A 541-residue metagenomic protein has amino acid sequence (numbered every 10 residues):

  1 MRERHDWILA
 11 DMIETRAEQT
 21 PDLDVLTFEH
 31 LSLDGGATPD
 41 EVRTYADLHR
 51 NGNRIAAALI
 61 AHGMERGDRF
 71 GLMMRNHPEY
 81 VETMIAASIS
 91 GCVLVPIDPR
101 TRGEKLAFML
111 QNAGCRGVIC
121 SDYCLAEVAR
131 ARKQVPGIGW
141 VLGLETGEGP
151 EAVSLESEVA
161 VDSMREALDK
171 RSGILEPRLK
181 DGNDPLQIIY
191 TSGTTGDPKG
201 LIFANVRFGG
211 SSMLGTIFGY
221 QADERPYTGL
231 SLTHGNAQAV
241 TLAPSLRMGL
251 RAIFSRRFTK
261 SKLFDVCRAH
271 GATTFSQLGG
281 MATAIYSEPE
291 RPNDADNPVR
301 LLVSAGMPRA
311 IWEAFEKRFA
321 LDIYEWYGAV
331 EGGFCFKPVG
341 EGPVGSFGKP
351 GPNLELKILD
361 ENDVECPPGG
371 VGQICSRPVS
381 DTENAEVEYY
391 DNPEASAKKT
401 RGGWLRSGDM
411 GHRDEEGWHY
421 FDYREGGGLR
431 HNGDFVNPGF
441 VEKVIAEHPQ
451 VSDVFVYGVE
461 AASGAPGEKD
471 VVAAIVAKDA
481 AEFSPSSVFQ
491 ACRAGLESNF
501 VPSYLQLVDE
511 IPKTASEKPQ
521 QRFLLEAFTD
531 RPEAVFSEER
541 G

Functional and structural regions predicted by a protein language model:
H5, D22-H77, V81-I85, R102-A107 (+2 more regions): Conserved AMP-binding/adenylate-forming core of the ANL superfamily
M12-E14, A61-H62, I85, I89-E166 (+1 more regions): Structural core segment of the AMP-binding/adenylate-forming
P21-D24, V159-D162, E166-Y190, D197 (+2 more regions): Conserved pre-ATP/AMP-binding loop-to-beta segment of ANL
H49-R54, D169-K170, Q187, L201-A222 (+4 more regions): Conserved structural elements of the adenylate-forming
T101, V118-C120, L356, N362 (+5 more regions): AMP-binding/adenylate-forming catalytic core of the ANL superfamily
L144, E497-P519, S537-G541: AMP-binding/adenylate-forming catalytic domain of the ANL superfamily
G209-R225, T233-T273, E288: Conserved AMP-binding/adenylation subdomain of ANL enzymes
R247, A269-Q277, Y286-V344, E355 (+1 more regions): Gly/Ser/Thr-rich phosphate-binding loop
